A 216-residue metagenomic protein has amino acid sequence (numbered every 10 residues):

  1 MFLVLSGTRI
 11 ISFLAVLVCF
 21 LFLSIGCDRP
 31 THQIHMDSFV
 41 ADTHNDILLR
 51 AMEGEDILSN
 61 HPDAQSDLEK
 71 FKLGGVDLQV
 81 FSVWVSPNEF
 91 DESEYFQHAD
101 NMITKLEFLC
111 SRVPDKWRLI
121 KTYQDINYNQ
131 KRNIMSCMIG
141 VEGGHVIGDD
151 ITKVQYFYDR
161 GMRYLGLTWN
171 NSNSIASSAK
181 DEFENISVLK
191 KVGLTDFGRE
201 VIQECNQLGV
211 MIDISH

Functional and structural regions predicted by a protein language model:
F2-L14: Bacterial N-terminal signal peptides that target proteins for export
S6-R9, L23, R29: A detector of low-complexity, intrinsically disordered, Ser/Thr/Gly/Pro/Ala-rich segments
S12-S24: Bacterial N-terminal signal peptides
C27-V188: N-terminal hydrophobic targeting/anchoring segments and the immediately downstream early-domain regions of hydrolases
L167-S177, F183-H216: Active-site core of metal-dependent hydrolases
